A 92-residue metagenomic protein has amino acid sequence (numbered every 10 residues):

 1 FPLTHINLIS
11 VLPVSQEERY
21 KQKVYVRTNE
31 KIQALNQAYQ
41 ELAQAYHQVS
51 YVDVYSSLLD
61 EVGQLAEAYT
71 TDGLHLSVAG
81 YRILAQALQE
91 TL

Functional and structural regions predicted by a protein language model:
F1-H5: A short helix->loop->beta-strand "cap" motif at the edges of active sites that frequently abuts
N7-S10: Alpha/beta-hydrolase-fold catalytic nucleophile elbow
L12-Q16, S56-D60: Solvent-exposed loop/turn segments at secondary-structure junctions within structured extracellular/periplasmic domains
Q16-D53: Substrate-gating cap/lid alpha-helix
E18-Q22, Q64-Y69: Short acidic, glycine/proline-rich loop/turn micro-motifs
A38-A45, S57, E61, A87-T91: Structured segments of extracytoplasmic/periplasmic soluble domains in secreted or envelope-associated proteins
E41, S50, E61, A66-A68: Short, functionally important structural connectors and interaction interfaces within domains
Y69-L92: Histidine-centered active-site loop/cap adjacent to the catalytic His in serine esterases/O-acetyl transfer systems
